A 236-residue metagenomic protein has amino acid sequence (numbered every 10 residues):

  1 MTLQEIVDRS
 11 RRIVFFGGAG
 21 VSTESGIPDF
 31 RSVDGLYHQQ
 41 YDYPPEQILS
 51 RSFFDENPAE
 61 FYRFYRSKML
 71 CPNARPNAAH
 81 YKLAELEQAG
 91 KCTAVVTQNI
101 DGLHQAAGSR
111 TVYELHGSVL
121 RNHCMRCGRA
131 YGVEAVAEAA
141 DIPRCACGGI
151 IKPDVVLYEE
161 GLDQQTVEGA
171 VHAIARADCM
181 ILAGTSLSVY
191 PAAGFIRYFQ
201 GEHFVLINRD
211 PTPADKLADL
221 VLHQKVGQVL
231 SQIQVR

Functional and structural regions predicted by a protein language model:
M1-R236: Conserved catalytic core of sirtuin-type NAD+-dependent deacylases
